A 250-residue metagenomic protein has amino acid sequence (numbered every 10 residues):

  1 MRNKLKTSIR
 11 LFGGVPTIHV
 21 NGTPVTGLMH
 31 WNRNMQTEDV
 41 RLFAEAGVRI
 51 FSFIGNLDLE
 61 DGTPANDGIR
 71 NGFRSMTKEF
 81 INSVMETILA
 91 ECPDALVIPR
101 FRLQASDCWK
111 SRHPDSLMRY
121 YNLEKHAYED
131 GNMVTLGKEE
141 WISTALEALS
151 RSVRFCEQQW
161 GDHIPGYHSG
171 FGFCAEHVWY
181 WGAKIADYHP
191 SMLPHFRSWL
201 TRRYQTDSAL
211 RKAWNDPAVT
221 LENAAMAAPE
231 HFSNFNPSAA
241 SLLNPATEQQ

Functional and structural regions predicted by a protein language model:
M1-A44: N-terminal carbohydrate-binding accessory modules
V15, V48, M85, D94-L96 (+2 more regions): Extracellular structured ligand-interaction cores
P16, W31, I69-M76, M133-T144: Conserved aromatic-histidine-acidic binding/catalytic patches
T23, N56, R102-S106, S169-C174 (+1 more regions): An acidic- and aromatic-residue-enriched active-site/binding cleft used to recognize and process polar
T26-F51, A218-P237: Short, surface-exposed, low-complexity cationic segments
T26-H30, I50-F53, V97-F101, P165-S169: Hydrophobic faces of well-ordered beta-strands that scaffold small-molecule active sites in alpha/beta enzyme cores
Q36-A127, S143-L146, V153-F155: Aromatic-lined substrate-binding rim segments of carbohydrate-active enzymes
S111-Q250: Polysaccharide-binding and catalytic clefts of secreted carbohydrate-active enzymes
